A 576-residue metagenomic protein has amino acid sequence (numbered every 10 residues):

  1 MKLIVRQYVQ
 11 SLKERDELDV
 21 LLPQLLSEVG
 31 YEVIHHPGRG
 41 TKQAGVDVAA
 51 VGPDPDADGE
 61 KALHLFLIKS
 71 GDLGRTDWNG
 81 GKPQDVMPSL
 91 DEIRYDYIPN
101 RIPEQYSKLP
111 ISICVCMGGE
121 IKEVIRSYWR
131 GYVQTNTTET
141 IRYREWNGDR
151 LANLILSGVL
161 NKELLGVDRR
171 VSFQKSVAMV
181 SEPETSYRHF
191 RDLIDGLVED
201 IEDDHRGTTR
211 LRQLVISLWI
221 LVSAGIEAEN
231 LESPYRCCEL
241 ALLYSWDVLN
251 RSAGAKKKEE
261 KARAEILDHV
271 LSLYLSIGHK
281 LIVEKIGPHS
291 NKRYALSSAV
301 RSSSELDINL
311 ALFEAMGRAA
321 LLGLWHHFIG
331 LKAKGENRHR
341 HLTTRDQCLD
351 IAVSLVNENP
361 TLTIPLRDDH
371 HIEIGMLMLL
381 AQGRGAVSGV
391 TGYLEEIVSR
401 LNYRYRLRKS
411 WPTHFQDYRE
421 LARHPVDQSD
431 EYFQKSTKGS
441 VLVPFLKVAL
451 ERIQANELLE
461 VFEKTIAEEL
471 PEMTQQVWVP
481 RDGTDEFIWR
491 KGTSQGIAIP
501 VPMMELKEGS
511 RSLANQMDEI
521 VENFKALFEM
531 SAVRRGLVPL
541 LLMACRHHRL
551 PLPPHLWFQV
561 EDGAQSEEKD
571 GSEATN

Functional and structural regions predicted by a protein language model:
M1-N576: Mixed-charge (Asp/Glu-Lys/Arg
